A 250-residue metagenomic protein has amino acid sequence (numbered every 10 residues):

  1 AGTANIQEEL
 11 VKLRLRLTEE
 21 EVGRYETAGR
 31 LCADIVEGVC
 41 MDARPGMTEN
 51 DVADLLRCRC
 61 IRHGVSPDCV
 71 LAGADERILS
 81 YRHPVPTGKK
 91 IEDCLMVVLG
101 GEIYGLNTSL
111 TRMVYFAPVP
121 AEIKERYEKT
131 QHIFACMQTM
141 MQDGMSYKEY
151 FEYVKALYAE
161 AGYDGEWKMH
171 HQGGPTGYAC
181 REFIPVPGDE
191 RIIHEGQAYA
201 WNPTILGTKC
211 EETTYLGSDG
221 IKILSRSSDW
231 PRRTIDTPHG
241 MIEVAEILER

Functional and structural regions predicted by a protein language model:
A1-R250: Active-site neighborhoods and metal-handling regions in enzymes and metal-associated proteins
